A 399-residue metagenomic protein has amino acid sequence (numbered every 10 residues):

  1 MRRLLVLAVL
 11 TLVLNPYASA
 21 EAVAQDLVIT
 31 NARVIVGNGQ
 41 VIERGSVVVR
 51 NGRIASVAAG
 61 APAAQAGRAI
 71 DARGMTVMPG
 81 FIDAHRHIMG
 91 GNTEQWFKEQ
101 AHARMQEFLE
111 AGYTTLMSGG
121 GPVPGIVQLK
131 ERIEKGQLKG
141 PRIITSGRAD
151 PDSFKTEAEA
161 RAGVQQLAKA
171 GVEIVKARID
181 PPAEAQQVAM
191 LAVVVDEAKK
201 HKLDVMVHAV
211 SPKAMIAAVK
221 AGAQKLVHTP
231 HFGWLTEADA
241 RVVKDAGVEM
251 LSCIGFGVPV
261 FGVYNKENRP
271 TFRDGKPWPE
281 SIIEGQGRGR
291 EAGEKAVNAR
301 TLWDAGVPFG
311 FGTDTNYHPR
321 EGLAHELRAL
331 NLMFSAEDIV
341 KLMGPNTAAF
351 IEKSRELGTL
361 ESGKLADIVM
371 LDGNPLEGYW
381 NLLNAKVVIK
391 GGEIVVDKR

Functional and structural regions predicted by a protein language model:
V6-Y17: Bacterial N-terminal signal peptides
A18-A24: Boundary at the C-terminal end of the N-terminal hydrophobic targeting segment
A32, V47, G52, G74 (+14 more regions): Divalent metal-coordination and catalytic microenvironments
V34, N38-M78: Histidine-rich, glycine-flanked metal-binding segment
A72-R86, F97-V210, A214, A238-P279: Divalent-metal coordination cores built from histidine and acidic residues
N92-W96, I126, M215-G222, F256 (+5 more regions): Histidine/acidic-residue-rich catalytic or RNA/ligand-binding cores of hydrolases and nuclease-related proteins
G171, V219-L226, K244-E249, G306-P308 (+1 more regions): Glycine-enriched alpha-helix->loop->beta-strand junction motifs that scaffold or abut catalytic
K200, S281, E291-P375: His/Asp/Glu-enriched, well-ordered alpha-helical/loop segment that forms or immediately abuts the divalent-metal
